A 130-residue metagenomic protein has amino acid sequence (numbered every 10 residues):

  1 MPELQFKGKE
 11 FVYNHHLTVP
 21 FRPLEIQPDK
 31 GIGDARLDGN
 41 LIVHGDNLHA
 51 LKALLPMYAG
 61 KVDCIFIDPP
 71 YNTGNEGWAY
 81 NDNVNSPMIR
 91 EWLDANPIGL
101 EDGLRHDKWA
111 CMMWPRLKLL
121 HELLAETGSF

Functional and structural regions predicted by a protein language model:
M1-F66, Y71-L117, T127: DnaQ-like (DEDDh/DEDDy) 3′-5′ exonuclease domain used for proofreading and 3′-end trimming on nucleic acids
L123-A125: Helix-to-beta-strand junctions that scaffold the AdoMet/dcAdoMet cofactor pocket in Class I SAM-dependent enzymes
